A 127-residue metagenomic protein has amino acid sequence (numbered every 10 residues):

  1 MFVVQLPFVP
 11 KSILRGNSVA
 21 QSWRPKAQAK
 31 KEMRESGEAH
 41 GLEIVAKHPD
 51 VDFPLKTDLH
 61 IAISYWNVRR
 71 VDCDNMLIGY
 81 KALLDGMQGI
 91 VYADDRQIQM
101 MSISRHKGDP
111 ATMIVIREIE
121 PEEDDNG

Functional and structural regions predicted by a protein language model:
M1-G127: Catalytic phosphate/metal-binding cores of nucleic-acid and nucleotide-processing enzymes, i.e., regions that mediate
